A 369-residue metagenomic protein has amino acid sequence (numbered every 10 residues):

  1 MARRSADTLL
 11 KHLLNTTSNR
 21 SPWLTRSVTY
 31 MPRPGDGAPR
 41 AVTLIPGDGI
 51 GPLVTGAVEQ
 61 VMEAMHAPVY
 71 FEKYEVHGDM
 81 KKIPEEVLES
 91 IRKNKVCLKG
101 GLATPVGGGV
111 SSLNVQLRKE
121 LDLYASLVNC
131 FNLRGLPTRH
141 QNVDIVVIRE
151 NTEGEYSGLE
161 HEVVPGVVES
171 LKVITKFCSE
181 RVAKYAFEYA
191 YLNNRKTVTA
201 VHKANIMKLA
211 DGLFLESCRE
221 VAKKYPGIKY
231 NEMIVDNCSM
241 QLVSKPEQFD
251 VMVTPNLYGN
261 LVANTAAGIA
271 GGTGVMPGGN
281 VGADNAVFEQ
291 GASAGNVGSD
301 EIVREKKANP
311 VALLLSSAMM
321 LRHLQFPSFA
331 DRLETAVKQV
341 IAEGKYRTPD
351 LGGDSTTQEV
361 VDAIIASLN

Functional and structural regions predicted by a protein language model:
M1-P34: N-terminal mitochondrial targeting presequence
G37-A38, T43-E59, V164-D236, Q248: Glycine-rich phosphate/diphosphate-binding loop of Rossmann-like nucleotide-binding domains
D48-G51, K95, I148, A186 (+5 more regions): Buried hydrophobic positions in well-ordered alpha/beta secondary-structure cores of metabolic enzymes
V58, M62, C218, L313-L321 (+1 more regions): Buried hydrophobic packing segments
A67-L88, L242: N-terminal beta-loop-helix "entrance" segment that forms/cooperates in small-molecule cofactor or anionic ligand
D79-K172, L257: N-terminal glycine-rich phosphate/adenylate-binding segment common to multiple enzyme folds
E86, G158-V163, V167-A200, A204-M207 (+3 more regions): Glycine-rich phosphate/pyrophosphate-binding loop and the adjoining helix
L127, L242-K345: Glycine-rich phosphate/nucleotide-binding loop
